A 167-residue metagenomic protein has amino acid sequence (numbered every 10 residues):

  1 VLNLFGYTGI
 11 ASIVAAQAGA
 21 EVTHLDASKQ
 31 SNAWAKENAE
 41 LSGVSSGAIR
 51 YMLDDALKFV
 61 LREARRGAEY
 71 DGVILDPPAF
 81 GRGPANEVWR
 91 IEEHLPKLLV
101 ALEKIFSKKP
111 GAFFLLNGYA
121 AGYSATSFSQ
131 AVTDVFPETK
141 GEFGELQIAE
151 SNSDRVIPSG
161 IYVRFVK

Functional and structural regions predicted by a protein language model:
V1-Y7: Conserved class I S-adenosyl-L-methionine
N3, H24, M52: Conserved SAM-binding loop
G6, D26-Q30, H94: Short beta->alpha hinge that forms the Motif I/post-I loop of the SAM-binding pocket
T8-V22: Conserved SAM-binding loop of SAM-dependent methyltransferases across substrates and taxa, primarily the Class I
S28-I74: S-adenosyl-L-methionine
L53, G72-A101: Mobile active-site "lid"/loop adjacent to the S-adenosyl-L-methionine
F106-P110: Helix-to-beta-strand junctions that scaffold the AdoMet/dcAdoMet cofactor pocket in Class I SAM-dependent enzymes
G111-K167: C-terminal catalytic and target-recognition region of SAM-dependent MTase-like enzymes, primarily methyltransferases
